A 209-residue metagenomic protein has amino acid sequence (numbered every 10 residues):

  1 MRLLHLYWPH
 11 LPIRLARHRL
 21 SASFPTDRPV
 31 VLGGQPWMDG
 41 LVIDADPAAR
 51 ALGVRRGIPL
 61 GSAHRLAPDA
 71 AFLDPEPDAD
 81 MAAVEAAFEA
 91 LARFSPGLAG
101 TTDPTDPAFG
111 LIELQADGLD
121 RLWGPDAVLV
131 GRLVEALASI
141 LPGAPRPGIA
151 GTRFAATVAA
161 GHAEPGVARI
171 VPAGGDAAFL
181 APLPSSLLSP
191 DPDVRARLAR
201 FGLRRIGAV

Functional and structural regions predicted by a protein language model:
M1-E113, G118, A127-V128, R132-E135 (+1 more regions): Residues that scaffold, gate, or flank divalent-cation-dependent active/transport sites
R50, S139, A199: Short polybasic/polar patches that bind polyanions
G53, A63, G110, P147 (+2 more regions): A short amphipathic alpha-helix within small helical-bundle interaction modules
A116-G118, I149-G151, P192, G202-R205: Short, structured patches in soluble enzyme cores that scaffold and shape functional sites
R121-L122: Helix-loop-helix module between adjacent transmembrane segments
L129-A168: Structured, non-catalytic alpha/beta "coupling" segments that mediate domain-domain communication and provide generic
A160-A208: Compact, charge-rich alpha-helical regulatory domains located at protein termini
